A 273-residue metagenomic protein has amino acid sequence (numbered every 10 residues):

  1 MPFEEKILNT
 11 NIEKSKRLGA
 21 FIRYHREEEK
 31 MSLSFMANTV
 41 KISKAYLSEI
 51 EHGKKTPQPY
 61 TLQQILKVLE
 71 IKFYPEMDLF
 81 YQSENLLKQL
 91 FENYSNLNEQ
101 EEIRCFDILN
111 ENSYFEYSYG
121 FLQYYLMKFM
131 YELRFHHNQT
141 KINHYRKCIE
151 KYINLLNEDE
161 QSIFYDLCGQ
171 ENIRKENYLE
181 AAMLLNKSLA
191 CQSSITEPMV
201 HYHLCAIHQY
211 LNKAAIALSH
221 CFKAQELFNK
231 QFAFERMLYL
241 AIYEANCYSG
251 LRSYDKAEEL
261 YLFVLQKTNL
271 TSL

Functional and structural regions predicted by a protein language model:
M1-E28: A short, Lys/Arg-rich alpha-helix, primarily the initiator
T10, S34, I42, P57 (+5 more regions): Structural signature of alpha-solenoid helical repeat scaffolds
R26, A37, L66: The alpha-helix within a helix-turn-helix
E29-E49: Short alpha-helical DNA-recognition segment
Y60-P75: DNA major-groove recognition helix of helix-turn-helix/homeodomain DNA-binding modules
N85-N96, Q123-H136, S162-E176, T196-N212 (+2 more regions): Tandem amphipathic alpha-helical repeat scaffolds
Y94-I108, L133-C148, I173-K187, L211-K223 (+1 more regions): Helix-turn-helix repeat elements of alpha-solenoid scaffolds
F106-Y114, R146-N154, L185-S193, F222-A233 (+1 more regions): Amphipathic alpha-helical segments of tetratricopeptide repeats
